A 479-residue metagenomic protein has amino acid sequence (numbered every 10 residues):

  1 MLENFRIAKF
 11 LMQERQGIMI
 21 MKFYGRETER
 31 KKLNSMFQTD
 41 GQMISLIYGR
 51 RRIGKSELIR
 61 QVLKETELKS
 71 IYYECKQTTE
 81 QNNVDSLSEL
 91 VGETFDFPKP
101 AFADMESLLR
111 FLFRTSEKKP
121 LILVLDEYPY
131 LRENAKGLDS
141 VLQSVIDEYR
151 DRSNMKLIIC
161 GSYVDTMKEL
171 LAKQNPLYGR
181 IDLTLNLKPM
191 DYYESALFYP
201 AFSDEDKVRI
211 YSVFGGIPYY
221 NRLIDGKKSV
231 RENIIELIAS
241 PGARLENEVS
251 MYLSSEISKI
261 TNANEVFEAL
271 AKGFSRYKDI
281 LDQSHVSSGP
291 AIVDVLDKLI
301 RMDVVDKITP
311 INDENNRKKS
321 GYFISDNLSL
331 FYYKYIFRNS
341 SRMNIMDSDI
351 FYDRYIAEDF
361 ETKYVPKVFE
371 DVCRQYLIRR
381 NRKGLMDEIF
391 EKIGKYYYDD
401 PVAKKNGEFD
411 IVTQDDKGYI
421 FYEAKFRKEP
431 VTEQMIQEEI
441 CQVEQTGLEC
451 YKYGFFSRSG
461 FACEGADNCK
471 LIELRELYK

Functional and structural regions predicted by a protein language model:
E67-I71, K76-K99: Conserved NTP-binding/hydrolysis module of P-loop NTPases
S88-S116: Short glycine-rich substrate-engagement loop in P-loop NTPases that contacts/grips substrate
T115-L138, L142: Conserved P-loop NTPase "ATPase switch" module shared by AAA+ and STAND
N134, L138, S144-Q174: Sensor-1/coupling segment of RecA-like P-loop NTPase cores
M167-A263, F267, A271: Interdomain motor-coupling "hinge/lid" segment immediately C-terminal to the ATP-binding subdomain of NTP-driven enzymes
G226, R231-N406: Accessory nucleic acid-recognition modules appended to NTPase machines
L377, F409-K428, E439, Y453: Conserved catalytic cores of phosphodiester-cleaving nucleases, focusing on short active-site segments
G454-K479: Domain-level recognition of nuclease-like catalytic cores that cleave nucleotide substrates
